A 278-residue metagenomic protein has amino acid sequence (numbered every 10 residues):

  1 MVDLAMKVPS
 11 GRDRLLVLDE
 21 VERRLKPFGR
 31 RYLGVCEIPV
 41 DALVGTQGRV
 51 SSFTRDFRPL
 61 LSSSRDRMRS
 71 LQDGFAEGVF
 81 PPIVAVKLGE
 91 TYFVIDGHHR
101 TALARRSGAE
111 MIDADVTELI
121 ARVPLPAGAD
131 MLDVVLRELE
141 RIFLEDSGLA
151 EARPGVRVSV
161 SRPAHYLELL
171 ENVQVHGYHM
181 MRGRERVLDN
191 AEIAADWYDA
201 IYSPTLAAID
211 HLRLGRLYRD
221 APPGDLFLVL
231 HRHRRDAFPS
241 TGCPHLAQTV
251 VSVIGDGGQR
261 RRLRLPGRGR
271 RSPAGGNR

Functional and structural regions predicted by a protein language model:
M1, M6, M68, M111 (+2 more regions): Detector for methionine-enriched segments
M1-I95, H99-R106, V156-L167, D189-P266 (+1 more regions): Short, charged/polar connector segments at secondary-structure boundaries
L88-T91, H98-S161: Glycine- and acidic-residue-rich phosphate-binding/metal-coordinating active-site segment common to enzymes that handle
V135-I201: Alpha-helical interaction elements
G275-R278: Low-complexity basic/metal-binding stretches
